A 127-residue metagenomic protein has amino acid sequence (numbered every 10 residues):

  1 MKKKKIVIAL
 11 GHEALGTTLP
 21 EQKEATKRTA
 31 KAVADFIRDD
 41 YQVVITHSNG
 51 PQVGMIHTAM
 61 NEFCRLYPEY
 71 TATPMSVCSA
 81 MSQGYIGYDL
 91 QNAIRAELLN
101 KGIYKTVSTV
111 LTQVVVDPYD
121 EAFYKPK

Functional and structural regions predicted by a protein language model:
M1-N49, M55-R65, P74: N-terminal glycine-/serine-/threonine-rich phosphate-binding loop
N49-G50, V114: An acidic- and aromatic-residue-enriched active-site/binding cleft used to recognize and process polar
G54-M55, D120: Generic domain-boundary/flexible-linker signal
F63-K127: Ligand-binding beta-strand-loop-alpha-helix segment within the catalytic cores of soluble metabolic enzymes
